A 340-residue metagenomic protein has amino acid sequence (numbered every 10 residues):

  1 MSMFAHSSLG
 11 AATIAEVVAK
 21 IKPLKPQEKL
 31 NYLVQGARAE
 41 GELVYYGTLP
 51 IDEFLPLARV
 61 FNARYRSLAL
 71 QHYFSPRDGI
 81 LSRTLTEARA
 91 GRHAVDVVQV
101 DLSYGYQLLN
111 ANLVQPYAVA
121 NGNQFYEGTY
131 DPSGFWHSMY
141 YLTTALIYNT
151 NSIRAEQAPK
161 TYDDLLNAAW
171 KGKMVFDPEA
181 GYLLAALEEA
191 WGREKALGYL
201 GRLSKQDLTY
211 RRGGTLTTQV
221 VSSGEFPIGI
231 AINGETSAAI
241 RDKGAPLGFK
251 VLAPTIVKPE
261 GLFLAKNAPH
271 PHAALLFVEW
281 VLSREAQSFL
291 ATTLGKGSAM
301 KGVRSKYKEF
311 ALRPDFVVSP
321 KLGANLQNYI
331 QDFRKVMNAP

Functional and structural regions predicted by a protein language model:
V18-L30, R38-P56, E260: Extracytoplasmic "Venus flytrap"
V44-R59, Q71-A88, R92-E225: Extracytoplasmic ligand-binding site segments that recognize negatively charged/polar headgroups
L57, K195, Y199-R202, E260 (+2 more regions): Short amphipathic alpha-helical coupling segments at ligand-binding clamshell hinges and other catalytic/signaling
Y104-Q107, P227-P246: A ligand-binding cleft/hinge motif common to bilobed small-molecule-binding domains
E127-G128, Y141-T143, L200-S204, L208-R211 (+3 more regions): Periplasmic-binding protein-like
A145-S152, E188-A190, K258-H270, F289-T293: A bilobed periplasmic-binding-protein/Venus flytrap-type ligand-binding module shared by bacterial periplasmic
W170-E179, V281-R304: Periplasmic-binding protein-like
A286, R304-P340: Extracellular/periplasmic bilobal clamshell ligand-binding domains
